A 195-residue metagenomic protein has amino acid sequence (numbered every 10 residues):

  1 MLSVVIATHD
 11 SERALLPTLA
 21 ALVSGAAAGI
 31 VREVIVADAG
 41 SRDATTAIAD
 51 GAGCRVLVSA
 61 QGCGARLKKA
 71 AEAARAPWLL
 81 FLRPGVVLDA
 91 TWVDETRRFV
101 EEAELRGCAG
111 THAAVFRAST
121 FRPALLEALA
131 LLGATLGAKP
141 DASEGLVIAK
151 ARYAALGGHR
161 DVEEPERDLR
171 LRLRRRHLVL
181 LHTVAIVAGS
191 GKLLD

Functional and structural regions predicted by a protein language model:
D10-A26: Short, well-formed alpha-helical segments that are part of the catalytic scaffolds of diverse glycosyltransferases
L16, D43-G51: Acidic helix N-cap motif at the loop->helix transition within catalytic regions of sugar-transfer enzymes
I30-G40: Short beta-strand/loop segment that forms part of the nucleotide-sugar
D38-T46, V86: A conserved acidic beta->alpha catalytic loop
V58-A74: Glycine-rich, basic loop-to-helix element that forms the pyrophosphate-binding segment of sugar-nucleotide handling
L79: Short aromatic/hydrophobic "clamp" motif used to bind/position activated sugar donors
T91-R122: Conserved donor NDP-sugar-binding/catalytic core segment of glycosyltransferases
C108-S119, A130-I148, A154-A155: A recurrent flexible, glycine/aromatic-enriched loop bordering the glycosyltransferase active site that acts as
